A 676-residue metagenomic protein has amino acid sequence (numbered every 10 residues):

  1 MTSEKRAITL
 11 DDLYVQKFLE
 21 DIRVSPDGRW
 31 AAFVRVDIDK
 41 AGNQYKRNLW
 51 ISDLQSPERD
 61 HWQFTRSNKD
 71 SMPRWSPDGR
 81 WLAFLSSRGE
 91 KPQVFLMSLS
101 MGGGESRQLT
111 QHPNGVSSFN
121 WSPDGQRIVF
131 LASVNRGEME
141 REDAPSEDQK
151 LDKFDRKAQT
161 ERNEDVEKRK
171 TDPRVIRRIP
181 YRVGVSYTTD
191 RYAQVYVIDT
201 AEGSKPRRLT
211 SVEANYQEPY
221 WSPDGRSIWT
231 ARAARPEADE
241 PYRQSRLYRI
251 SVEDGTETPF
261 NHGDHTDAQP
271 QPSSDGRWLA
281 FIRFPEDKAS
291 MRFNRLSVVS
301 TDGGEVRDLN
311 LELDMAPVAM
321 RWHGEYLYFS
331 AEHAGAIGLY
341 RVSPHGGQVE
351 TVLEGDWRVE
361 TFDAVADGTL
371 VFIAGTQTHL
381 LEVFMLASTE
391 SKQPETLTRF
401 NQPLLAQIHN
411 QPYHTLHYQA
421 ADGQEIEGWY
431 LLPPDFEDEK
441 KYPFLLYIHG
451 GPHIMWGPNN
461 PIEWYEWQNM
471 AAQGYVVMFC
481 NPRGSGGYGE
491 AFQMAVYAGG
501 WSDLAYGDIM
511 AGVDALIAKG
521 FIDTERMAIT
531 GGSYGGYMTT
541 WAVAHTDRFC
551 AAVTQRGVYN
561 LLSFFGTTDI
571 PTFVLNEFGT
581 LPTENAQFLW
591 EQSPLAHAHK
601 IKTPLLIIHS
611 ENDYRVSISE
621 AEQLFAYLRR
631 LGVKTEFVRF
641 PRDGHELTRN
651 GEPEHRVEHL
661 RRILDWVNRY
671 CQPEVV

Functional and structural regions predicted by a protein language model:
T2-K17, H61, G203-R208: A short helix->beta-strand "capping" segment at the edge of beta-propeller domains
Q16-A31, R66-L85, S106, Q111-I128 (+15 more regions): Conserved beta-propeller blade repeats
V34-P57: Beta-propeller domains
A41-R47, R88-P92, S186-Y192, A238-S245 (+3 more regions): Short, solvent-exposed loop/turn segments at conserved positions within beta-propeller repeat blades
K46-R47, S133-A201, R243-R246, K392-P403 (+2 more regions): Predominantly five- to eight-bladed beta-propeller fold
I51, L96-S98, V197, R249 (+5 more regions): Conserved blade-register residue in beta-propeller folds
L54-P57, L99-G102, T200-S204, S251-G255 (+3 more regions): Short loop/turn segments that connect beta-strands within beta-propeller blades
E360-V676: Serine-hydrolase catalytic core recognition
